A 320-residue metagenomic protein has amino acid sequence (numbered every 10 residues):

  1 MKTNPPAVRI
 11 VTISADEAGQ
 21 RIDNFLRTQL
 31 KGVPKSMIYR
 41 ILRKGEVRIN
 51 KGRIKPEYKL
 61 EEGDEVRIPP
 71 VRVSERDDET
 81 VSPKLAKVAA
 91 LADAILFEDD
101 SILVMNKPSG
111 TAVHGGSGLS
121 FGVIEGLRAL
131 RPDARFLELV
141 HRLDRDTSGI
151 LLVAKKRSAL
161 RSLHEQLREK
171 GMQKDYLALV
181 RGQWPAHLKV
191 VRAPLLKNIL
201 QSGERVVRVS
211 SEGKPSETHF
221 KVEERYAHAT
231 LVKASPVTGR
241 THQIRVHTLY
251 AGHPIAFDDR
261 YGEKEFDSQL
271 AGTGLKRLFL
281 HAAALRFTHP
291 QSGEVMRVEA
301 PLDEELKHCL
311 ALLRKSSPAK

Functional and structural regions predicted by a protein language model:
M1-K320: RNA pseudouridine synthases
